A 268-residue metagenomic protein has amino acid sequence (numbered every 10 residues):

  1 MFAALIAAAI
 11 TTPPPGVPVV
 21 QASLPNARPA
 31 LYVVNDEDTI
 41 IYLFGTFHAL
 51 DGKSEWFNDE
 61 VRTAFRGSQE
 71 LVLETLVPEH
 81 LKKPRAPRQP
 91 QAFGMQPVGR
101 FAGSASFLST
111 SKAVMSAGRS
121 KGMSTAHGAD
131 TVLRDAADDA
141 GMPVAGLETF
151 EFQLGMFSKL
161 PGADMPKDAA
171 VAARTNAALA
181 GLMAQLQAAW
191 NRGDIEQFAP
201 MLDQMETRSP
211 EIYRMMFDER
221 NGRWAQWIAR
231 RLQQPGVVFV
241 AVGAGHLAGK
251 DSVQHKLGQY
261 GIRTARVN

Functional and structural regions predicted by a protein language model:
M1-F2, D130: Generic alpha-helix initiation/capping and coil-helix boundary signal
F2-I10: Sec-dependent N-terminal signal peptides
T12-P14: Intrinsically disordered, low-complexity proline-rich regions
G16-M216: Structured, acidic catalytic/metal-binding patches in enzyme active sites
R214-N268: A cross-kingdom marker for long, charged
